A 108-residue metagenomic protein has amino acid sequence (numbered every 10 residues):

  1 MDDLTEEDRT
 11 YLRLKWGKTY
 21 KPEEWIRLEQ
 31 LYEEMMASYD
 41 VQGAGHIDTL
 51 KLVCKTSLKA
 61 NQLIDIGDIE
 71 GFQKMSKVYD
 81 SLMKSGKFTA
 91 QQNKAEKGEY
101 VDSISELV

Functional and structural regions predicted by a protein language model:
M1-V108: Intrinsically disordered, low-complexity, charged/polar segments
